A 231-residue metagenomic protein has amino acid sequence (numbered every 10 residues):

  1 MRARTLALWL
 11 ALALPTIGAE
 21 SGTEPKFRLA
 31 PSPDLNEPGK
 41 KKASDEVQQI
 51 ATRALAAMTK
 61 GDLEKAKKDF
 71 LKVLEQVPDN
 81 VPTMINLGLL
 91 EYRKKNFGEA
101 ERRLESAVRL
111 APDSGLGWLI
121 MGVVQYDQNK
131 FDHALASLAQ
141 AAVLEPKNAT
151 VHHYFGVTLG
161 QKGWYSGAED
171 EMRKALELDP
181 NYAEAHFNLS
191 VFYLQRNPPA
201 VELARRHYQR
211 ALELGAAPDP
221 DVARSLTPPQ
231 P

Functional and structural regions predicted by a protein language model:
T23-P38, V191-P231: Terminal, low-structured helical/coil segments at or just beyond the last alpha-helical repeat
A43-D79, L89, R93: Alpha-helical segment of the N-proximal tetratricopeptide repeat
V47, V81-P82, G115-L116, A149-T150 (+2 more regions): Helix-start (N-cap) detector for alpha-helical repeat units in TPR-like alpha-solenoids, especially tetratricopeptide
T59-D69, R93-S106, D127-Q140, K162-K174 (+1 more regions): Structural signature of tandem alpha-helical TPR/SEL1-like repeats, specifically the intra-repeat loop/turn
Q76, L110, L144, L178 (+1 more regions): Structural marker of alpha-solenoid helical repeat scaffolds
N86, I120, Y154, N188 (+1 more regions): Canonical tetratricopeptide repeat
